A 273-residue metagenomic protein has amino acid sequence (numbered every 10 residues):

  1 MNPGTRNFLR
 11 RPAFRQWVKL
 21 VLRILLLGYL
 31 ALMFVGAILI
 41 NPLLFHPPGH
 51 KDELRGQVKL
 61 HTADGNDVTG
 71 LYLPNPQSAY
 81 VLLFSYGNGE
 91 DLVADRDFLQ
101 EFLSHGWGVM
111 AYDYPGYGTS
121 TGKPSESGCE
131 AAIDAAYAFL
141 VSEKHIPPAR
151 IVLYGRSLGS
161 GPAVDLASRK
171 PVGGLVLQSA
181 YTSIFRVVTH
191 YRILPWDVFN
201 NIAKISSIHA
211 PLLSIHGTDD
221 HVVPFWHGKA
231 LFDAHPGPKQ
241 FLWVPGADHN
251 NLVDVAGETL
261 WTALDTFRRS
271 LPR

Functional and structural regions predicted by a protein language model:
W17, V21-T62, V68-L71: An N-terminal hydrophobic leader/cap segment in hydrolases
G65-F139, E143, G161: Membrane-embedded segments
F98, N201, A210, P224-D233 (+1 more regions): Short alpha-helix in the alpha/beta-hydrolase fold that links the catalytic acid
I146-S157: Alpha/beta-hydrolase fold nucleophile elbow
V172, V176-R186: Active-site nucleophile loop of the alpha/beta-hydrolase fold
S207-H209, S214-H216, D220: Short beta-strand/loop motif that positions the catalytic acidic residue of the alpha/beta-hydrolase fold
T218-V223, H249-N251: Acidic catalytic loop of the alpha/beta-hydrolase fold
K229-D233, G237-R273: C-terminal catalytic histidine-bearing segment of alpha/beta-hydrolase fold enzymes
